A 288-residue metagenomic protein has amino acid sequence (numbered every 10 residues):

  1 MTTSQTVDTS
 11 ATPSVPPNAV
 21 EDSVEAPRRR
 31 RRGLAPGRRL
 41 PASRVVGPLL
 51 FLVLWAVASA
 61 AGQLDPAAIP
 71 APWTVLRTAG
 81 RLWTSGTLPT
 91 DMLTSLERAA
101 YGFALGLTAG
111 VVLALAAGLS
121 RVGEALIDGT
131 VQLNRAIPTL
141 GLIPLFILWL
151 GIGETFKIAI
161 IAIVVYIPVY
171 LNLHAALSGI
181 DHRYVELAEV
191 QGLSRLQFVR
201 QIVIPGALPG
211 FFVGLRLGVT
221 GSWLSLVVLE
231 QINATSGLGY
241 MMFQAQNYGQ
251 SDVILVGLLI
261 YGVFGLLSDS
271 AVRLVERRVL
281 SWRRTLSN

Functional and structural regions predicted by a protein language model:
M1-L49, S270-N288: Transmembrane alpha-helical segments of polytopic membrane transport and secretion proteins
R30-R38, A61-L105: Periplasmic/extracellular loop-to-transmembrane helix junction in inner-membrane transport proteins
Y101-V131: Transmembrane-helix boundary motif in ABC transporter permease subunits
R121, S178, P209, V213 (+1 more regions): C-terminal transmembrane helix and the adjacent membrane-cytosol boundary/short C-terminal tail of inner/organellar
Q132-P168, A175-A176: Generic hydrophobic transmembrane alpha-helix motif, especially the helices
L148, L224-Y261, L280-N288: Glycine-rich helix-loop "coupling/hinge" segments at transmembrane-helix boundaries in multipass transporters
A159, I163, R195-L229, I260-Y261: Transmembrane alpha-helices
N172-L215, L238, M242: Short cytoplasmic-facing helical segments at TM-TM junctions of multi-pass membrane proteins
